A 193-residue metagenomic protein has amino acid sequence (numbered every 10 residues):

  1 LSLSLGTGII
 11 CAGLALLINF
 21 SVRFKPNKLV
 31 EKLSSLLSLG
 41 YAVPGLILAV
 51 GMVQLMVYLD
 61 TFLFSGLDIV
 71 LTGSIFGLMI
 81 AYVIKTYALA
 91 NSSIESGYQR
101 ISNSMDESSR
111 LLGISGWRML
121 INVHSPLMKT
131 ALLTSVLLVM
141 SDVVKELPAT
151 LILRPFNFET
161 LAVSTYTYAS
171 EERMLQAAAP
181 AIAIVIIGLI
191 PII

Functional and structural regions predicted by a protein language model:
L1-V22, L29: Transmembrane alpha-helix signature in integral membrane proteins
S2-T7, L37-G40, W117, I121-T134 (+2 more regions): Alpha-helical transmembrane segments of multi-pass membrane proteins
G13-I18, V50, G77, I84-M105 (+2 more regions): Membrane-embedded alpha-helices of multi-pass transport/permease systems
S21-V22, L29, E95-D106, R110 (+3 more regions): C-terminal transmembrane helix and the adjacent membrane-cytosol boundary/short C-terminal tail of inner/organellar
L29-L33, L46-V83, W117, L153-F156: Membrane-interfacial helix termini and adjacent extracytoplasmic/periplasmic loops of multi-pass transporters
L36-V43, G77-Y87, L137-V144, R154-F156 (+1 more regions): Hydrophobic transmembrane alpha-helices
V43, I84, N91-I94, S102 (+1 more regions): Transmembrane alpha-helices
V144, T150-I193: Interhelical loop and adjacent transmembrane-helix boundary motif in polytopic membrane transport permeases
